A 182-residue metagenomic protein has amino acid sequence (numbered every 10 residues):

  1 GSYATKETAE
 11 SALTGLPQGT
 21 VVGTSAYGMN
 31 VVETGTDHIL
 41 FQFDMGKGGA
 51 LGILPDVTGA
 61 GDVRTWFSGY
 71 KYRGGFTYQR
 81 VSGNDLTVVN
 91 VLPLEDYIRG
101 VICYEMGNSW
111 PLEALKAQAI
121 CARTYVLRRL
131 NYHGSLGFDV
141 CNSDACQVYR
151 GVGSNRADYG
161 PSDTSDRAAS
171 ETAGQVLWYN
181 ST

Functional and structural regions predicted by a protein language model:
G1-T182: Conserved, single-site charged/polar hotspot
